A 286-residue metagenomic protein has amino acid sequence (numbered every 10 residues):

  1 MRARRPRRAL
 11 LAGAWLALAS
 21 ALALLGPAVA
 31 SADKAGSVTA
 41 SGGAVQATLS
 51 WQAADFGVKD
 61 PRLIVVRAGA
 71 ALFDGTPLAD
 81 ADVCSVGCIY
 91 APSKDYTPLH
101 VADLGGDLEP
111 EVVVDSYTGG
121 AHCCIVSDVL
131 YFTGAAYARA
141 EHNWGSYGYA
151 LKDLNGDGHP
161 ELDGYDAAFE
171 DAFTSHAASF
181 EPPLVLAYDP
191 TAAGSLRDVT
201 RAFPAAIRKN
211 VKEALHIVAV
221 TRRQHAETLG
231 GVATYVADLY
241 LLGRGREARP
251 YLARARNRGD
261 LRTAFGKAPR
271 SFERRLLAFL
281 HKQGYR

Functional and structural regions predicted by a protein language model:
M1-R8: N-terminal secretory signal peptides that target proteins for export/translocation
L11-A12, H142: Hydrophobic alpha-helical segments, principally membrane-spanning helices and signal/leader peptides
A12-G26: Bacterial N-terminal signal peptides
A30-R286: Beta-propeller-forming repeat regions
